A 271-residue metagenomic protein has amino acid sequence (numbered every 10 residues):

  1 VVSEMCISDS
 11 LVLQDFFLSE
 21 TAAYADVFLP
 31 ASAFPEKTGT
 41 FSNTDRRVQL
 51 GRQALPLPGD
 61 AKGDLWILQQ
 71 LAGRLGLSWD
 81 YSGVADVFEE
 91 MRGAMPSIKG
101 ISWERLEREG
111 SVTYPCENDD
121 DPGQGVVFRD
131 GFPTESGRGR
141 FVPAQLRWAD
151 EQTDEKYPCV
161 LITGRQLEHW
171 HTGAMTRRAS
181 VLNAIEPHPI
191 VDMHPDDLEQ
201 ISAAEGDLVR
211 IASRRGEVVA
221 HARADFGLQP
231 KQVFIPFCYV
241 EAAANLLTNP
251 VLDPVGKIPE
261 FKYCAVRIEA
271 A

Functional and structural regions predicted by a protein language model:
V1-I7: Short, small-residue-biased leader/transition segments that mark boundaries at the very start of proteins
S8-V12: Short beta-strand/loop segments at the ligand-binding rim of alpha/beta enzyme cores
F16-S19, A33-E36, A54-P56, D60 (+8 more regions): Short, glycine-/Ser/Thr-/acidic-enriched flexible segments
F17-R52: Flexible glycine/proline-rich, aromatic-decorated loop/lid segments
T21-A22, T38-G39, G51, V142-P143 (+4 more regions): Short helix/loop capping segments that flank catalytic or ligand/cofactor-binding pockets
L57-V112, T172, T176-D192, D196-A271: Long, contiguous, secondary-structure-rich segments that constitute the structural scaffold of globular domains
V84-V181: Long, low-complexity segments enriched in small/aliphatic residues
